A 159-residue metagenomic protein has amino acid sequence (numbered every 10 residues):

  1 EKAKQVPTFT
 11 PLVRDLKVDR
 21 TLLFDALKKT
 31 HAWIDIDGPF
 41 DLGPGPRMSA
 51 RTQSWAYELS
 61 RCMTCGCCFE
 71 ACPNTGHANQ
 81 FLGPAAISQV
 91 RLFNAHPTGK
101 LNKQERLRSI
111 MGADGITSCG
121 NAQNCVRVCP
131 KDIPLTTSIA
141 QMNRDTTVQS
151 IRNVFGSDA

Functional and structural regions predicted by a protein language model:
Q5-A159: Ferredoxin-type iron-sulfur electron-transfer modules in oxidoreductases and energy-metabolism complexes
